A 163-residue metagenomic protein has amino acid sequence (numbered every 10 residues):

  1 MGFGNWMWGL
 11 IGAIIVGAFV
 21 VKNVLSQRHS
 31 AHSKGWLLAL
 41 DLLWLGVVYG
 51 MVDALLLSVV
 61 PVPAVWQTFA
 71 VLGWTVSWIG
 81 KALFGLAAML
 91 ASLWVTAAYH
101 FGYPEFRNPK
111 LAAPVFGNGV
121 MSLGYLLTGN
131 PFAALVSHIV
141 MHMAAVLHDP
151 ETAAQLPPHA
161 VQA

Functional and structural regions predicted by a protein language model:
M1-W6, A31-H32: Membrane-helix interface linkers and caps
G4-I11, D41: Membrane-water interface at loop-to-transmembrane-helix junctions
G9-N23, W94: Hydrophobic core of alpha-helical transmembrane segments in multi-pass integral membrane proteins
I14-A18, S30, K34-A39, A82: Membrane-targeting and insertion segments and their boundary/processing signals
V21-S33, A98-G102: Juxtamembrane "helix-exit" motif on the non-cytosolic side of transmembrane helices
A39-A163: Transmembrane helix-loop-helix hairpins at the membrane interface of multi-pass integral membrane proteins
